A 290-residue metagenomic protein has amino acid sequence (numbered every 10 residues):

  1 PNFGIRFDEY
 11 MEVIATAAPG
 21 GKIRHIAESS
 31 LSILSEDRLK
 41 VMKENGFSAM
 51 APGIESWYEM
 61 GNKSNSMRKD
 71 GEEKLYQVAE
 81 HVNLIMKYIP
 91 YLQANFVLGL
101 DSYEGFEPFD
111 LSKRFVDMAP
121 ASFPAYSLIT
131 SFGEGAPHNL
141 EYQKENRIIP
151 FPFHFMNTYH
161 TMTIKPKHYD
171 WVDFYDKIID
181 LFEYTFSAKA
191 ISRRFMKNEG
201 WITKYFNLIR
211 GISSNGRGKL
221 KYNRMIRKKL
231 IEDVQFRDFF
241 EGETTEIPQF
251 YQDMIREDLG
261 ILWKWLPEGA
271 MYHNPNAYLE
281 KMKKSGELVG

Functional and structural regions predicted by a protein language model:
P1: Glycine-rich Rossmann NAD(P)(H)-binding loop
G4, V13-T203, N207, E287-V289: A structural motif corresponding to the C-terminal lobe/cap of the Radical SAM core domain
E9-Y10: Active-site-proximal helices and loops of the catalytic beta/alpha 8
L140-Y142, P152, N157-G290: Radical SAM enzyme core and accessory elements
